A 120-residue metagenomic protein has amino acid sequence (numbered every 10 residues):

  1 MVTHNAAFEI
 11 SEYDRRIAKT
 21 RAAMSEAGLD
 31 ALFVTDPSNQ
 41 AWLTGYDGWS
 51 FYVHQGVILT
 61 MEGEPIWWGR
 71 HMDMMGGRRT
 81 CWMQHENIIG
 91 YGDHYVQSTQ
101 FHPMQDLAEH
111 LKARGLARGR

Functional and structural regions predicted by a protein language model:
M1-R120: A composition/biophysics-driven feature that prefers long, compositionally simple stretches
